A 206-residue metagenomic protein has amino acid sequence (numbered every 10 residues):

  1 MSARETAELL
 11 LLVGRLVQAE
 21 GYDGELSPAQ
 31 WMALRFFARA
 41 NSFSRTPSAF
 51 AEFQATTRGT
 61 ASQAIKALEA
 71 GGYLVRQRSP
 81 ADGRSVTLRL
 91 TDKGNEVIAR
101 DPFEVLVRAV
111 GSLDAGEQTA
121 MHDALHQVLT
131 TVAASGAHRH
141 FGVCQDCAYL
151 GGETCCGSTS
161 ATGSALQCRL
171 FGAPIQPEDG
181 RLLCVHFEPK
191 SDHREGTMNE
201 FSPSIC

Functional and structural regions predicted by a protein language model:
M1-G24: N-terminal leader segment of winged-helix/HTH proteins
L16-S27, R108-G116: Short amphipathic alpha-helical boundary/capping segments
Q18-T57: N-terminal helix-turn-helix DNA-binding core of bacterial DNA-binding proteins
S42-V86: Canonical helix-turn-helix DNA-binding module
A67-T119: Charged, amphipathic alpha-helical coiled-coil/dimerization segments
K93, D146-Y149, L170, H186: Short, cysteine/histidine-rich loop/knuckle motifs that typically chelate Zn2+
R100-A148: Terminal interaction helix/tail motif
E153-C206: Long, low-complexity, charge-rich intrinsically disordered regions
